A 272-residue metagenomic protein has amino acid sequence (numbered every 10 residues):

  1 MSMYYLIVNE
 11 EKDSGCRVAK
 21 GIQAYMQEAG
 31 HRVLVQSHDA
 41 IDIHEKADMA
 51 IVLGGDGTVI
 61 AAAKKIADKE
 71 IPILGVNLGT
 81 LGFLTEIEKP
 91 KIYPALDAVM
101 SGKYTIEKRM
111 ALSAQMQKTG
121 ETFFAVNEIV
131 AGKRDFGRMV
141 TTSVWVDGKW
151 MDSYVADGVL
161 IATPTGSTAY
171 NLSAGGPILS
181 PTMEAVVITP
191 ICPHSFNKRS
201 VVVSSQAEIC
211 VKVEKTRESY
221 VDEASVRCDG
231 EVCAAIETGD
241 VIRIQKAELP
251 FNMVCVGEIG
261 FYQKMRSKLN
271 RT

Functional and structural regions predicted by a protein language model:
M1-M49, L53, A61, K89-T105 (+1 more regions): ATP/NTP phosphate-donor binding region
N9, I51, G55, N77 (+2 more regions): A residue-level signal for conserved active-site and pocket-lining positions in enzyme catalytic cores
E11, D56-T58, L81, T165-S167: Short glycine-rich anion-binding loops that position phosphate/pyrophosphate groups of nucleotides and phosphorylated
E70-P72: Proline-centered loop/turn at the N-terminus of a beta-strand
F83-D157: Catalytic core of DAGKc-family lipid kinases
K118, A131, F136, D147-W150 (+1 more regions): ATP/nucleoside-binding phosphotransfer catalytic cores, i.e., glycine-rich phosphate-binding loops
V144, G166, V226: Short aromatic-centered micro-motifs
S153-A156, I161-N197: Gly/Ser/Thr-rich active-site loops/lids in small-molecule metabolic enzymes that frequently grip phosphoryl groups
